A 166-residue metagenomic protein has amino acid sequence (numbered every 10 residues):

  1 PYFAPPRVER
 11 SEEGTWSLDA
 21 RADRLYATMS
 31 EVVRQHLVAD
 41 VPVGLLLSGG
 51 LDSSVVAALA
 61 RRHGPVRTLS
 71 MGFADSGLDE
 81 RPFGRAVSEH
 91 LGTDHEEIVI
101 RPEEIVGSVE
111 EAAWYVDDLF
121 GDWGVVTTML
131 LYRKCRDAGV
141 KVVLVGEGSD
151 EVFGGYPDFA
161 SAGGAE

Functional and structural regions predicted by a protein language model:
P1-P5: Non-catalytic substrate-recognition/targeting regions of SAM-dependent transferases
P6-E166: ATP-dependent adenylate-handling active sites, centered on carboxylate activation for C-N bond formation
